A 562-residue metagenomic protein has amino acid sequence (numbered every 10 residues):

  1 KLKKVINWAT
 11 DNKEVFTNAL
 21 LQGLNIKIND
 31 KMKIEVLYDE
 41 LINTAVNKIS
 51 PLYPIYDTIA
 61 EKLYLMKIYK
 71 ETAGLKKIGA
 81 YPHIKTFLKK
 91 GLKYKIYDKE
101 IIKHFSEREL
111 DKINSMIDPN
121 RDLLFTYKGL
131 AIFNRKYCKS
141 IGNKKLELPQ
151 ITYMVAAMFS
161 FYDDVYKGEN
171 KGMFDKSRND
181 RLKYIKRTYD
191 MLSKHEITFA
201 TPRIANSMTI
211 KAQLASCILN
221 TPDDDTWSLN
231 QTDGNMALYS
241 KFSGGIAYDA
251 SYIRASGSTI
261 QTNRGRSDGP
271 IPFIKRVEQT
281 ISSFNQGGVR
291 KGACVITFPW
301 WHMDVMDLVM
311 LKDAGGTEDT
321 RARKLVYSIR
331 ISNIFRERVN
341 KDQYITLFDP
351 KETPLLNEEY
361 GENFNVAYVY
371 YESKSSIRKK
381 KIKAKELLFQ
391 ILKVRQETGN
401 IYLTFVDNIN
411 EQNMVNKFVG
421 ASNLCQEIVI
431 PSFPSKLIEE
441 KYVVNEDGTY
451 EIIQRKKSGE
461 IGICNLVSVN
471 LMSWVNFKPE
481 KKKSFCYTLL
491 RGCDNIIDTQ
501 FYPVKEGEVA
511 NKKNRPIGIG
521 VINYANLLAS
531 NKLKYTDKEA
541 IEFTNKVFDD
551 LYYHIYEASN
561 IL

Functional and structural regions predicted by a protein language model:
K1-L562: Extended catalytic cores of very large enzyme megasubunits
